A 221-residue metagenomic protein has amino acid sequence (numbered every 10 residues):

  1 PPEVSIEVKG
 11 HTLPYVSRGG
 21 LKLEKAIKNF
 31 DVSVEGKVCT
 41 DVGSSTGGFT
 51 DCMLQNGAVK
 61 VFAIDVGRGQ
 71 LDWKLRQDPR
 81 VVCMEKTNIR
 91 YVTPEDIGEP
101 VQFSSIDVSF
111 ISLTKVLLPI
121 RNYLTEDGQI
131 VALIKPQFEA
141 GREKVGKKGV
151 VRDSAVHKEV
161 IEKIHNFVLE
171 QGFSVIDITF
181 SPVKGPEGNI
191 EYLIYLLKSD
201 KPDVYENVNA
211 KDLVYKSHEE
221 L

Functional and structural regions predicted by a protein language model:
P1-S33: S4-like RNA-binding module at protein N-termini
V34-S45: Conserved class I S-adenosyl-L-methionine
T46-G57: Conserved SAM-binding loop of SAM-dependent methyltransferases across substrates and taxa, primarily the Class I
F62-K115: S-adenosyl-L-methionine
T114-V131: A short glycine-rich, Lys/Arg-flanked "PGG" loop and its adjoining helix->strand segment in the class I
P136-D153: Short, glycine-/aromatic-enriched active-site segment of Class I SAM-dependent methyltransferases
H157-Q171: Short alpha-helix
I190-L221: Flexible, glycine-/basic-rich loop-and-beta segments that form/coincide with the SAM-dependent methyltransferase
